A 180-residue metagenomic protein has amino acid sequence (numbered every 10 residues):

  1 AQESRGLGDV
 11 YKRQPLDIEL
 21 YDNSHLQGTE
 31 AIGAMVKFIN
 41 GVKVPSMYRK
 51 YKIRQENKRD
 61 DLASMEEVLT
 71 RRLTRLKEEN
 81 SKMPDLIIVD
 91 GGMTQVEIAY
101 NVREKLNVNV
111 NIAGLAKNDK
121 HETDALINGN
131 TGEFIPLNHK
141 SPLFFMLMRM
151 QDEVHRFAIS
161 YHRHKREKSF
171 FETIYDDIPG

Functional and structural regions predicted by a protein language model:
A1-Y11: Single conserved hydrophobic/aromatic residue that forms the stacking wall/gate of nucleotide- or nucleobase-binding
D9-L20, R103: Flexible, glycine/threonine-enriched loop-and-boundary segments that flank and lead into catalytic domains of large
D17-S81, N111-S141: Metal-dependent catalytic core segments for phosphate chemistry
K82-V102: Conserved structured catalytic cores and adjacent interaction surfaces of nucleotide-binding/hydrolyzing enzymes
D90, F171-G180: Helix-hairpin-helix
M93-V96, K140-Q151: Amphipathic alpha-helical transducer elements in NTP-driven molecular machines
L147-H162: A charged, well-structured terminal subsegment
S160-R163, E167-T173: Long, C-terminal catalytic modules of enzymes
